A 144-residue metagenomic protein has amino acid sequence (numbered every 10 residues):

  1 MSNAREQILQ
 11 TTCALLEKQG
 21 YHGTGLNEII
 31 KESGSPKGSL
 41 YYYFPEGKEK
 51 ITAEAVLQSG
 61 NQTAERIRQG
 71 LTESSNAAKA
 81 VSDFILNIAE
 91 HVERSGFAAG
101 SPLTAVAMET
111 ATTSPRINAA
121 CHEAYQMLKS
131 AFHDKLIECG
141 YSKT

Functional and structural regions predicted by a protein language model:
A4-T12, I29, A55-S59, T63 (+1 more regions): Generic hydrophobic, amphipathic alpha-helix propensity
Q7, L15-E54: Helix-turn-helix
K18-H22, S74, A99, C139: Short coil/turn segments at alpha/beta junctions that flank glycine-rich nucleotide-binding fingerprints
Q58, Q62, A120-M127: A non-catalytic, amphipathic alpha-helix used as a structural packing/dimerization or gating element in enzyme scaffolds
R68-A99: Hydrophobic alpha-helical connector segments
A80, R94-R116: Amphipathic alpha-helical segments used for helix-helix packing
T113-P115, Y125-T144: Hydrophobic alpha-helical bundle segments that form small-molecule/ligand-binding pockets
